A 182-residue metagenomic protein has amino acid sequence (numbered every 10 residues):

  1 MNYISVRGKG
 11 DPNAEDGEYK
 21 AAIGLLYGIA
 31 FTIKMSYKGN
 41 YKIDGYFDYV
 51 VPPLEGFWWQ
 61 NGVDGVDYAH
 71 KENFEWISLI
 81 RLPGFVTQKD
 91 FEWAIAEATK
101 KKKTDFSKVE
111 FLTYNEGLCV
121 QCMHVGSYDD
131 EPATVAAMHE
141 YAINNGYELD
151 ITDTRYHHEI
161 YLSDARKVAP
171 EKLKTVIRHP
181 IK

Functional and structural regions predicted by a protein language model:
M1-K182: A solvent-exposed interaction/effector surface
